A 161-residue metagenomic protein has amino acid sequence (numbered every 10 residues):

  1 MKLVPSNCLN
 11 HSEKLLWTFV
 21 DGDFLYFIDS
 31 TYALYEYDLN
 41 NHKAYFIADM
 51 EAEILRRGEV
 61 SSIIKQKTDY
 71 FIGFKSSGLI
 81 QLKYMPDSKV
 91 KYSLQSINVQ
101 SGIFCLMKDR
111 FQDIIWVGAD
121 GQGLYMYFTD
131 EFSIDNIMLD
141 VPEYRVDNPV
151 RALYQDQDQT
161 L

Functional and structural regions predicted by a protein language model:
M1-L161: Carboxylate-rich, polar loop motifs that coordinate divalent cations or form catalytic acidic clusters
